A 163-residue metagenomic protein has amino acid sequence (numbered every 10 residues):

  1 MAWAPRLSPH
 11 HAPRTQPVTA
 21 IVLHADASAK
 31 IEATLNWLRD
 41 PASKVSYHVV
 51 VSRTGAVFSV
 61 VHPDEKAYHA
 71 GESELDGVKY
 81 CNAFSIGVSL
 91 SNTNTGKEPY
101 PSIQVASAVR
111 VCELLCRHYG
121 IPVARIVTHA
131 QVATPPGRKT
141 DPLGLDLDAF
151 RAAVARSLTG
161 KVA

Functional and structural regions predicted by a protein language model:
M1-Y80: N-terminal catalytic cores of peptidoglycan-degrading enzymes
A2-P5, R14-T15, S91-A163: Basic/polar, cationic surfaces and motifs that engage anionic cell-wall and phosphate/carboxylate ligands
L23, I86, I126-T128: Hydrophobic faces of well-ordered beta-strands that scaffold small-molecule active sites in alpha/beta enzyme cores
V49, V88, A108: Divalent metal-coordination and catalytic microenvironments
K79-L90: Short coil-to-beta-strand
